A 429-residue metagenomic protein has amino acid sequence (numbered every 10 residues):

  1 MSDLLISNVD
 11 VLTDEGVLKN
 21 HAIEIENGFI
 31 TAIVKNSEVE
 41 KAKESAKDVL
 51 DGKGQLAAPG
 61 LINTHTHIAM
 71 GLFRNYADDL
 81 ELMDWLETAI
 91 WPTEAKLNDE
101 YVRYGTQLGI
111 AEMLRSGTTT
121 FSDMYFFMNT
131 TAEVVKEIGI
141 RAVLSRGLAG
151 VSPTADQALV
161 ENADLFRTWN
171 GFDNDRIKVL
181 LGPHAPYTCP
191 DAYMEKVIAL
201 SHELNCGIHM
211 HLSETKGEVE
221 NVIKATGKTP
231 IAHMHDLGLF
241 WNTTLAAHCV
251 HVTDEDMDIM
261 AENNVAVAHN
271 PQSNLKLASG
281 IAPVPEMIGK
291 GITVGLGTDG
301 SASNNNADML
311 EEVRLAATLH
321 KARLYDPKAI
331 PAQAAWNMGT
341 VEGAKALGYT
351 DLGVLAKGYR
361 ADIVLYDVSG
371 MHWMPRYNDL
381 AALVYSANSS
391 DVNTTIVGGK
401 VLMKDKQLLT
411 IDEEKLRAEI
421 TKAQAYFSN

Functional and structural regions predicted by a protein language model:
M1-H21, I25-T31, N36, A42 (+1 more regions): Active-site microenvironment of metallo-dependent hydrolases
L4-S7, E40-M83, Q107, L114-R115: Replace "His-x-His-based motif
V9, I23, G28, G54 (+15 more regions): Divalent metal-coordination and catalytic microenvironments
L72-Y104, I138-A149, K216-T243, N263-A266 (+1 more regions): Active-site gating loops and adjacent loop-to-helix segments of metal-dependent hydrolytic enzymes
R74-I140, E161-F172, T421-N429: Alpha-helical scaffold segments that flank or form the walls of functional sites
T130-E255: Metal-coordinating catalytic core of metallo-dependent amide/deamination hydrolases
D236-T243, P285-G370, S386-N388: His/Asp/Glu-enriched, well-ordered alpha-helical/loop segment that forms or immediately abuts the divalent-metal
E255, A261-I292, G297-T298: A conserved active-site cap/scaffold subdomain adjacent to cofactor or substrate pockets
